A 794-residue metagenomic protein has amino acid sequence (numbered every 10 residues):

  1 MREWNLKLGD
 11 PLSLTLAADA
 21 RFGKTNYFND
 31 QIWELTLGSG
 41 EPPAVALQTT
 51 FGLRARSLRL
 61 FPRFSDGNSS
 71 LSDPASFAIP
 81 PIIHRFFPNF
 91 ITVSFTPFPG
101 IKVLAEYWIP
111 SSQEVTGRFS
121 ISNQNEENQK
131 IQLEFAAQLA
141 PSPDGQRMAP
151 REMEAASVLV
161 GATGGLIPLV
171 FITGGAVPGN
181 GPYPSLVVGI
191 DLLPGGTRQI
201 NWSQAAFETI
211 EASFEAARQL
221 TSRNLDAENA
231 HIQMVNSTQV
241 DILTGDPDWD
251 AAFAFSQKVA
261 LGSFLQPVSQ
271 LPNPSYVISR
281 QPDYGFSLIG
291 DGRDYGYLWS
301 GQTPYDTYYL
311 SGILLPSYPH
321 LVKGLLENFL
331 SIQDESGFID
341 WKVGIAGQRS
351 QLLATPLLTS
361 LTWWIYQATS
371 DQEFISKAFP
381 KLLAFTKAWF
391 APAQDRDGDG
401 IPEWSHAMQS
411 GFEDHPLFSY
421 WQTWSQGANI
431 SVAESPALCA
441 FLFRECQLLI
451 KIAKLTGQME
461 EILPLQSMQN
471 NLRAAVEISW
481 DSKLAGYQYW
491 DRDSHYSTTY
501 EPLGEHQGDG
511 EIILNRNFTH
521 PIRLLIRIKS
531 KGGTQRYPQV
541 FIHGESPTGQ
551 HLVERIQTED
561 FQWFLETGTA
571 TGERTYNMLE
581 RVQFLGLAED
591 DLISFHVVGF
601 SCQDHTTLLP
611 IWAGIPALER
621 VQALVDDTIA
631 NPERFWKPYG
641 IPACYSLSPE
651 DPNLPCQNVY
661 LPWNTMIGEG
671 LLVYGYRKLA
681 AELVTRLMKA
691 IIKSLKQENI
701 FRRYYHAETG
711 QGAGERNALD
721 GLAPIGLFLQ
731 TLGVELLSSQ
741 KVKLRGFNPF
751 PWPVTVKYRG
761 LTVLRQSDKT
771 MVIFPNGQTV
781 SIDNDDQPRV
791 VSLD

Functional and structural regions predicted by a protein language model:
M1-A252, G504-V598, G714-L722, G733-D794: Terminal accessory carbohydrate-recognition/targeting modules of carbohydrate-active enzymes
A17, K24, L37, D334 (+9 more regions): Hydrophobic alpha-helix feature that most strongly marks membrane-spanning transmembrane helices and their immediate
E114-N123, W364-P392: Hydrophobic or amphipathic alpha-helical targeting/insertion segments
E127-Q132, V322-K323, T369-F379, F390-I401 (+1 more regions): Short secondary-structure capping/junction motifs at helix and strand boundaries
D191-G195, Q199-T221, R293-G296, S336 (+8 more regions): The feature captures the catalytic groove of carbohydrate-active enzymes
Q233-A368, Q372-S376, L383, E434 (+3 more regions): Substrate-binding groove/exosite segments of carbohydrate-active enzymes
M234, P247-F255, F390-H406, F441-K531 (+3 more regions): Catalytic cores of carbohydrate-active enzymes
S256-V268, Y318-D340, A378-D397, S467-G486 (+2 more regions): Long, well-ordered core segments of solenoidal/helical folds
